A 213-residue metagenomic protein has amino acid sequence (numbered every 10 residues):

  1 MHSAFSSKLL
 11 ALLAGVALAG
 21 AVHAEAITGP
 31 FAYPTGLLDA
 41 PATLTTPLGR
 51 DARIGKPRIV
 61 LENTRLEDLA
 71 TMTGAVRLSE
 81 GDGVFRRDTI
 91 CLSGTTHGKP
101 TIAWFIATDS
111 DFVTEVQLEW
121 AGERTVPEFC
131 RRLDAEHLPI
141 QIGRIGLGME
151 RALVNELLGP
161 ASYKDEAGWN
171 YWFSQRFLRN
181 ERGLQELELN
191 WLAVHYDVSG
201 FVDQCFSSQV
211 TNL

Functional and structural regions predicted by a protein language model:
M1-A11: Bacterial N-terminal signal peptides that target proteins for export
F5-S6, I106, A135, P139: Hydrophobic alpha-helical context, especially transmembrane and signal-peptide helices
L13, R58, G143: Generic anion/oxyanion-binding catalytic loop in active/binding sites
A19-H23: N-terminal signal peptide c-region/cleavage motif recognized by signal peptidases
E25-T45, G49, L61-E123, I140-L213: A cross-family detector of function-defining hotspots
T43-P57, C130-P139: Acidic/histidine-rich, surface-exposed loop or edge segments in extracytoplasmic proteins
V126-A135, T211-L213: Short secondary-structure transition/capping segments
